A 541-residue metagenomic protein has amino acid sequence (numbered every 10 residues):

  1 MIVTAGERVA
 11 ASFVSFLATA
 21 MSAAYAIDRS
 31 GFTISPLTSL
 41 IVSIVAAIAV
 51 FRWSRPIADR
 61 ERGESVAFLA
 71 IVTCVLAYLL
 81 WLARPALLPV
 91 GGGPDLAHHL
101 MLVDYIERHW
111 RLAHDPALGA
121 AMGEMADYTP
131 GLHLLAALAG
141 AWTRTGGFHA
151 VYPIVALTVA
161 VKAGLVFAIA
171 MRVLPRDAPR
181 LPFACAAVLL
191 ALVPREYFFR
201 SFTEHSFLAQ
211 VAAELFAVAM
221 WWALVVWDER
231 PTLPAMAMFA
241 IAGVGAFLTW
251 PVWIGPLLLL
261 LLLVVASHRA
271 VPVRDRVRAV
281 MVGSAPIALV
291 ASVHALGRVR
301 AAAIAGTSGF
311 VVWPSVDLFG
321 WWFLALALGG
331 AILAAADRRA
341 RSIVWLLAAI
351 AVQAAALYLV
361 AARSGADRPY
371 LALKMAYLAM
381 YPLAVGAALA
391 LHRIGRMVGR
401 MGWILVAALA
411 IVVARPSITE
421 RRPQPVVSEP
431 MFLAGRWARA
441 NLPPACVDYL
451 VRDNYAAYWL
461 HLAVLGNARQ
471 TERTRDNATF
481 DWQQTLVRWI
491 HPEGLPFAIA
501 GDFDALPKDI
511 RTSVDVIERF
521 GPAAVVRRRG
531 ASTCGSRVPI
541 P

Functional and structural regions predicted by a protein language model:
M1-G63, G297: Membrane-embedded, hydrophobic transmembrane alpha-helices
D28, A235-P251, L262: Membrane-interface alpha helices of multi-pass inner-membrane proteins
P56-G63, R176-P182, R230-L233, H268-M281 (+2 more regions): Membrane-interface helix-loop-helix junctions at transmembrane boundaries of multi-pass membrane enzymes, predominantly
V75-L215: Active-site lumenal/periplasmic loops and adjacent helix-entry segments of GT-C-fold, multi-pass membrane
A156-L157, A209-F216, G255-P256, A366-G395: Hydrophobic/aromatic-rich transmembrane helices and adjacent perimembrane loops
V166, A170, L261-V271, D275 (+3 more regions): Hydrophobic, aromatic-rich transmembrane alpha-helices and their immediate juxtamembrane boundary segments
R278-A288, A340-A348, L389-S417: Signature aromatic-anchored transmembrane alpha helix within multi-pass, membrane-resident enzymes that catalyze glycan
V406-A505, V516, G521, V526: Short periplasmic/luminal acceptor-recognition loop of GT-C membrane glycosyltransferases, typified by
